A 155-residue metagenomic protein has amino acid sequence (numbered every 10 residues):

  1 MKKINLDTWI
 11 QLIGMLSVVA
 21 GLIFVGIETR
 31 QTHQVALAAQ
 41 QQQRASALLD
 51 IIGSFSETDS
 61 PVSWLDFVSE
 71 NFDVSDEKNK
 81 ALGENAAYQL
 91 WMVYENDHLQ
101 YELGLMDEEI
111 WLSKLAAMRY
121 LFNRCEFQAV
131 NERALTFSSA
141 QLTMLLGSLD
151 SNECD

Functional and structural regions predicted by a protein language model:
M1-K2, Y88-Q89, L145: Short leucine-rich amphipathic alpha-helices used at interfaces
K2-V74: Membrane-proximal alpha-helical anchors
G26, F55, Y94-E102, L121 (+2 more regions): Generic structural signal for hydrophobic core residues of well-folded globular domains
D59-D97: Extracytoplasmic/periplasmic/luminal assembly and interaction segments in envelope/secretory/respiratory proteins
D66-F67, L105, R133: Short coil/turn segments at secondary-structure boundaries
L82-R124: Structured, soluble extracytoplasmic/luminal domains of envelope-associated proteins
I110-D155: Eukaryote-biased recognition of C-terminal alpha-helical segments
